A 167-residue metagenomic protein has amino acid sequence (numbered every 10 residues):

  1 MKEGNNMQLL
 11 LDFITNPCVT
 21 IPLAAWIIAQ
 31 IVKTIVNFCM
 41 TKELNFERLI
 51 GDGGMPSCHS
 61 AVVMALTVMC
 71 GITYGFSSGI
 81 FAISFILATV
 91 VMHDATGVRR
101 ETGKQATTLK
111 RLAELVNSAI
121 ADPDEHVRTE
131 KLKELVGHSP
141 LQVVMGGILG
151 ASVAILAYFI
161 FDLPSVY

Functional and structural regions predicted by a protein language model:
M1-T20, R100: Polybasic, low-complexity association/targeting segments
L11-T15, M40-T41, G75-F76: Helix-boundary and loop/linker segments of multi-pass membrane transporters
N16-V32: N-terminal signal-anchor transmembrane alpha helix
C18, V36-E43, E47: A glycine-rich beta-to-alpha transition motif near the start of alpha/beta enzyme domains, typified by
I27, I31, N45-Y167: Membrane-embedded catalytic cores of phosphoryl/pyrophosphoryl-handling enzymes
